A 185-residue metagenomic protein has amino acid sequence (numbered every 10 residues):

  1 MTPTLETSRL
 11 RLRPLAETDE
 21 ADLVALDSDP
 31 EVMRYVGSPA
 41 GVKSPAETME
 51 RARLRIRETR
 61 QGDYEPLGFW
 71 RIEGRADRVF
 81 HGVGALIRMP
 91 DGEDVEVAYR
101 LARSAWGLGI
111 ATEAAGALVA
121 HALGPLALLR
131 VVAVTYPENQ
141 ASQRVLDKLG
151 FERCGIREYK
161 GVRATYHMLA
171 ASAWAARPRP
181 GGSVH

Functional and structural regions predicted by a protein language model:
M1-S104, A117, H121, P125 (+3 more regions): GNAT-family acyltransferases
Y99, G107-H121, Q140-K148: Conserved acetyl-CoA-binding loop-helix of GNAT-fold acetyltransferases
P137: Residue-level signal for short, function-critical loop segments
